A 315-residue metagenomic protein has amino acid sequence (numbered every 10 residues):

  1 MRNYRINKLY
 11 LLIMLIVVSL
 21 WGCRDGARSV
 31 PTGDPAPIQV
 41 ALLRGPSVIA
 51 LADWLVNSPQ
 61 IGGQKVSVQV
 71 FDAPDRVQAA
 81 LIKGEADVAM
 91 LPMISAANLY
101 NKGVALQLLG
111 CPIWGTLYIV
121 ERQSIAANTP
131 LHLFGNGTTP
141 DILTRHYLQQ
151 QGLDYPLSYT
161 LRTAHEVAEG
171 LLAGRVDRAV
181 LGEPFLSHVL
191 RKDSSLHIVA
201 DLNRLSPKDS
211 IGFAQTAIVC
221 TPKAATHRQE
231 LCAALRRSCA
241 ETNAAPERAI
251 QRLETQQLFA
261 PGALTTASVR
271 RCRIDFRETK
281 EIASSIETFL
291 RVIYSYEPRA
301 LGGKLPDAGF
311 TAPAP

Functional and structural regions predicted by a protein language model:
R24-G26: Bacterial signal peptide processing site
G33-N57, R122-H188, E247, E287: Bilobed "Venus flytrap"/periplasmic-binding protein-like clamshell domains and structurally analogous long
P37, A41-I82, N98-K102, R145-H146: Short, polar/charged alpha-helical segment
K65-A73, V88-M90, Y155-A164: Short beta-strand-to-loop elements that line the ligand-binding cleft of bilobed periplasmic-binding protein-like
M90-K102, D177-I198, S285, V292: A ligand-binding cleft/hinge motif common to bilobed small-molecule-binding domains
T160, H165-R252: Pocket-lining segment of extracytoplasmic ligand-binding domains
A224-A300: Secondary-structure end/capping motifs
R291-P315: Conserved C-terminal helix/tail region of periplasmic/extracytoplasmic solute-binding proteins
